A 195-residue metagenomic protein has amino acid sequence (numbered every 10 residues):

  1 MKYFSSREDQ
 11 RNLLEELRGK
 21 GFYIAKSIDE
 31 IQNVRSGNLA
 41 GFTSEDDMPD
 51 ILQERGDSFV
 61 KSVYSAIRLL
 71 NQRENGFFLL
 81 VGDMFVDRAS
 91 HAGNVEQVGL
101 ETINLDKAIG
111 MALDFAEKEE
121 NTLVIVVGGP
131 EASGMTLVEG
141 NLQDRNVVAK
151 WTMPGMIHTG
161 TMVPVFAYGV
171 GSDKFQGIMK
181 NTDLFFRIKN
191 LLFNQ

Functional and structural regions predicted by a protein language model:
M1-Q195: A post-motif C-terminal structural segment
